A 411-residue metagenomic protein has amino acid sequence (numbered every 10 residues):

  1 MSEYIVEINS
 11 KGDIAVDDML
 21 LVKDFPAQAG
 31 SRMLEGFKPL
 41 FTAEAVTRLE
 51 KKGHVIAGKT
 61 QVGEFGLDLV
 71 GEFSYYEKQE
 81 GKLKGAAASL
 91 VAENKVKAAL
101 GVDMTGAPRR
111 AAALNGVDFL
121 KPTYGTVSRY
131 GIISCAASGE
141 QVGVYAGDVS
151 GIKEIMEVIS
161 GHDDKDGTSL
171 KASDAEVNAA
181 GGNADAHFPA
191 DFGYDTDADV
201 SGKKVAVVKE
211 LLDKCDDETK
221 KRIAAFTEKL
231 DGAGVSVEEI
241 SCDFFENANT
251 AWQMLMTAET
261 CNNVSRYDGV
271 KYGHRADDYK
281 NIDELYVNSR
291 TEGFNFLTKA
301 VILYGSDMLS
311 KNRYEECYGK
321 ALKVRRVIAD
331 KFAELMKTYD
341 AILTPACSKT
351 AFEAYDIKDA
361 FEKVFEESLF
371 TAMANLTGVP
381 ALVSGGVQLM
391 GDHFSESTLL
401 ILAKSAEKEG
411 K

Functional and structural regions predicted by a protein language model:
M1-T105, A225-E228, A233: Gly/Ser-rich catalytic/binding loops embedded in alpha/beta enzyme cores
E3, A45-T47, K51-V55, K95 (+6 more regions): Structural helix-boundary/capping segments
D13-R32, G202-K204, A258-V324, V383-G386 (+1 more regions): Short helix-loop capping/hinge segments that flank enzyme active sites or metal/cofactor-binding pockets
R32-M33, A184, D277, N281 (+3 more regions): Short, surface-exposed loop/helix-turn segments at secondary-structure junctions that function as lids/hinges flanking
A57, S236-S241, L382: General small-molecule cofactor/ligand-binding pocket signal
E72-E77, T250-N263: Charged, often glycine-rich, active-site loop that binds/positions anionic groups
K331-F332, F361-V383: Small-aliphatic-rich amphipathic alpha-helix that forms the alpha element of a beta-alpha
